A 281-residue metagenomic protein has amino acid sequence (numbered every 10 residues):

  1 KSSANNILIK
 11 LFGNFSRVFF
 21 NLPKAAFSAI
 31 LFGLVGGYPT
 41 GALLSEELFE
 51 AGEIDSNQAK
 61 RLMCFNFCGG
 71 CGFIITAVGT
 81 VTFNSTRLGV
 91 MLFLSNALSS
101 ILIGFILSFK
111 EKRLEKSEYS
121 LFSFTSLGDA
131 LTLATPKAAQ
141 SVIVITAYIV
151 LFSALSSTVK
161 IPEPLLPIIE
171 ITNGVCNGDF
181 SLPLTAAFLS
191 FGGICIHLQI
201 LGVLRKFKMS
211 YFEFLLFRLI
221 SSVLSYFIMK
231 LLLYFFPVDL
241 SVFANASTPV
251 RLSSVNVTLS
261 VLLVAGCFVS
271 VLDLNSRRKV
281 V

Functional and structural regions predicted by a protein language model:
K1-K10, V18: N-terminal signal-anchor module of multipass membrane proteins
A4-L8, L102-F122: Juxtamembrane interface elements at the cytosolic ends of transmembrane helices in multi-pass membrane proteins
S16, E47-E53, S123-A139: Cytosolic juxtamembrane amphipathic/interface segments immediately preceding and feeding into a transmembrane helix
F20-F83, P167-N177, P183-F207, L216-L219: Alpha-helical membrane segments and immediately flanking helix-loop junctions that form or couple to the substrate/ion
G72, S100, L182-N275: C-terminal transmembrane helix pair
L88-F105, S260-V264: Alpha-helical transmembrane segments
E111-P136, L240-V255, L274-V281: Intrinsically disordered, low-complexity non-transmembrane regions of multi-pass membrane transporters
L131, T135-G193: Transmembrane helical segments that form the transport core of multi-pass membrane transport proteins
